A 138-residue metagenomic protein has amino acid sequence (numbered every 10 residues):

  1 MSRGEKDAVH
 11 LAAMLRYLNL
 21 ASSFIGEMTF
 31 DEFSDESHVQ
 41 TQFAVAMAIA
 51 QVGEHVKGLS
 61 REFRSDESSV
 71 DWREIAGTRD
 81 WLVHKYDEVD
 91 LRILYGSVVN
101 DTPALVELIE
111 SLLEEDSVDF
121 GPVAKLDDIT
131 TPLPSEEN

Functional and structural regions predicted by a protein language model:
M1-N138: Solvent-exposed interaction patches of small proteins and small membrane subunits
